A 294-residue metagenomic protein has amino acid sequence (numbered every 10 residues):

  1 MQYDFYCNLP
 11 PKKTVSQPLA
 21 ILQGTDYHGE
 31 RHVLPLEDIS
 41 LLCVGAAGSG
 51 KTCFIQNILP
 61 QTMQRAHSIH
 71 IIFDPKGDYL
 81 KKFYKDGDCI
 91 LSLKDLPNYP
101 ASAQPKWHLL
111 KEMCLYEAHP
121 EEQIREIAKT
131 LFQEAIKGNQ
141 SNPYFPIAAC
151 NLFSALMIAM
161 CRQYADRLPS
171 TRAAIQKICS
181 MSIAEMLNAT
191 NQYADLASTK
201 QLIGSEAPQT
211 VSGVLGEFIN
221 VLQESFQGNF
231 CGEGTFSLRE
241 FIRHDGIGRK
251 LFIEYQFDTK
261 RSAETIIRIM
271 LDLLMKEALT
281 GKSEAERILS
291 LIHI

Functional and structural regions predicted by a protein language model:
Y3-H28, H32-V33, E37-I292: P-loop NTPase motor domains
